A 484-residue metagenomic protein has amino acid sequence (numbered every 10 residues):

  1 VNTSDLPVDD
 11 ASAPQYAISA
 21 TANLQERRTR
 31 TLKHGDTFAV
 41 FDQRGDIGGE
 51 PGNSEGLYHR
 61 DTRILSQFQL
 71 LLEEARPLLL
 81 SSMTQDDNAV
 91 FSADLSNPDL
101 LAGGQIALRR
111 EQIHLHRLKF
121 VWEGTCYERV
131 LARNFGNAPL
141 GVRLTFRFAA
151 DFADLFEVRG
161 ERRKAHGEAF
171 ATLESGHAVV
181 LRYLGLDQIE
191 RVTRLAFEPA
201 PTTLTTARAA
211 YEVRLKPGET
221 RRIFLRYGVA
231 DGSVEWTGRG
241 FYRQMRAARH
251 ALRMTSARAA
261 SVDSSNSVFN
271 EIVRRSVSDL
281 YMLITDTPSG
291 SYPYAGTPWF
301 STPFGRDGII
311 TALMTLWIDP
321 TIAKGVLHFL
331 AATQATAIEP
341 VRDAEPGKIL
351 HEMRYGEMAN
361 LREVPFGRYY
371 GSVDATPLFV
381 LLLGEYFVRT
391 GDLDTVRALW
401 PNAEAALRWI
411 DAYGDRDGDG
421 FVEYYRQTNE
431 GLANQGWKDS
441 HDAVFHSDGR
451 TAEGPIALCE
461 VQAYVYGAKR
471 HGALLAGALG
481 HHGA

Functional and structural regions predicted by a protein language model:
V1-G104, W122, G228, N270-V273 (+1 more regions): Beta-strand-rich N-terminal accessory domains
T3-Q15, H114, W122-Y127, N134-P303 (+3 more regions): Acidic/polar, glycine-enriched structural segments that form the non-catalytic walls/loops of the carbohydrate-binding
I106-R109: Proline/serine/threonine-rich low-complexity linkers at boundaries of modular beta-sandwich domains
Q112-L115, R208, S291-W299, R362-F366 (+1 more regions): Active-site-adjacent structural elements in folded domains
A257, L432-N434, S440-V461: Long, charged, mostly alpha-helical binding arms that flank functional sites
D279-Y294, P298-W299, G347-A359, A433-S447: Active-site-adjacent bridging/hinge elements
S301-A433, L458-Q462, Y466: Aromatic-rich carbohydrate-recognition surfaces in CAZymes
E460-A484: Active-site neighborhood of glycoside hydrolase catalytic domains
